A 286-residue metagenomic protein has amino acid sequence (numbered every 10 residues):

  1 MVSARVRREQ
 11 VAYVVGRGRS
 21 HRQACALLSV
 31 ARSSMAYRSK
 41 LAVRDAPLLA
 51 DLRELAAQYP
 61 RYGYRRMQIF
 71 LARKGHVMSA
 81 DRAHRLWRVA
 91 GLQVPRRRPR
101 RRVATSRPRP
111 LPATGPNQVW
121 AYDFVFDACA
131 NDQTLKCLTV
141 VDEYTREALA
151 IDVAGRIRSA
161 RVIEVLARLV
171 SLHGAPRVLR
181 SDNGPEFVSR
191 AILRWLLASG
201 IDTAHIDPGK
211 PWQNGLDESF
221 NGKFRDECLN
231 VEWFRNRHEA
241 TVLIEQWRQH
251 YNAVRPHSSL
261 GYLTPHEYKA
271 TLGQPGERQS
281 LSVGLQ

Functional and structural regions predicted by a protein language model:
M1-Q286: Charged DNA-binding/catalytic regions of mobile-element recombinases
